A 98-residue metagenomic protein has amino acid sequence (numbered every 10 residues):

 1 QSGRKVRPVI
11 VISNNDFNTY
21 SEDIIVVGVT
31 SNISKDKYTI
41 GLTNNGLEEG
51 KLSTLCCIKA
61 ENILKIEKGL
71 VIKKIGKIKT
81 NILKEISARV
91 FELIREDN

Functional and structural regions predicted by a protein language model:
S2-V6, V11-G46: Compact nucleic-acid interaction/catalytic patches
G50-N98: C-terminal terminal-subdomain/extension
